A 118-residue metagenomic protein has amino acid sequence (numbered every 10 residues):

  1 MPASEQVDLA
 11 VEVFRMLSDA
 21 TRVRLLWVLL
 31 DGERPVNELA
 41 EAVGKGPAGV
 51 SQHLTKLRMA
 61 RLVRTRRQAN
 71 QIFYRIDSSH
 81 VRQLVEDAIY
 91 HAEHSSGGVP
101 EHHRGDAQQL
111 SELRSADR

Functional and structural regions predicted by a protein language model:
M1-L9, H80-R118: Amphipathic alpha-helical dimerization/coiled-coil segments that flank or bridge DNA-binding/regulatory modules
D8-A48, I72-H80: N-terminal helix-turn-helix DNA-binding core of bacterial DNA-binding proteins
E33-R34, R58, I89: Residue-level detector of secondary-structure transition/capping positions
G49-V50, Q68, G105-D106: Intrinsic low-complexity/disordered segments
H53: Residues within the DNA-recognition helix of helix-turn-helix
K56-L57, R75, G98, A107: Alpha-helical and His/Cys-centered functional microenvironments
R58-Q68, R75: Beta-hairpin "wing" of winged helix-turn-helix
